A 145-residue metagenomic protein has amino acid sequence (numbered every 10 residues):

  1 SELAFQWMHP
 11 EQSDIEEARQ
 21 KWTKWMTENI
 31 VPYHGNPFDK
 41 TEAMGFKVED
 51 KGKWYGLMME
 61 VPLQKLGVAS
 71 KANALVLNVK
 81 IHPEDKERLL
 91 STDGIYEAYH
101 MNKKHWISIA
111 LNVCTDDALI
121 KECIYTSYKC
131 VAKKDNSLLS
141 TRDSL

Functional and structural regions predicted by a protein language model:
S1-L145: Charge-dense, helix-prone N-terminal extensions
